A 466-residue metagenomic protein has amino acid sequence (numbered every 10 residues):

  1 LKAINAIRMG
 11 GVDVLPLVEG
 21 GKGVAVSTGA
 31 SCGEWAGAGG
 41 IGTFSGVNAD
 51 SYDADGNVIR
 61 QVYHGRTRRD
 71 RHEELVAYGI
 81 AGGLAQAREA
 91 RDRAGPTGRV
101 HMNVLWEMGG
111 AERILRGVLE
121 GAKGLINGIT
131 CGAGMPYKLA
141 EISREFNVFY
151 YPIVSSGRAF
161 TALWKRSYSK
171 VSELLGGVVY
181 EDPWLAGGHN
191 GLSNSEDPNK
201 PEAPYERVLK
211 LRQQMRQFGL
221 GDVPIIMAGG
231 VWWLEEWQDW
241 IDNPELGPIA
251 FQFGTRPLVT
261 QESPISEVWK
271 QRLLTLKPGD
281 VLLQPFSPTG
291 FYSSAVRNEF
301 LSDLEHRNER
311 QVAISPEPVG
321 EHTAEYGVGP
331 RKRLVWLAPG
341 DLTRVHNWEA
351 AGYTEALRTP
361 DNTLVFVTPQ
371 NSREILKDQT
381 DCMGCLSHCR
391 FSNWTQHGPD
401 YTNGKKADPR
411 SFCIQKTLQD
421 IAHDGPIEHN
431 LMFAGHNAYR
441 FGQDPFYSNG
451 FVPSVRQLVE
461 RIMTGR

Functional and structural regions predicted by a protein language model:
L1-L220, D400-K405, R410-R466: Active-site entrance/lid segments in N-terminal catalytic domains of soluble metabolic enzymes
V18, L185-P204, Q214-D222, L234-R466: Conserved active-site-proximal phosphate/metal-binding subdomains
S27-A30, W233-W237: Short glycine/serine/threonine-rich phosphate/pyrophosphate-binding segments that cradle anionic phosphate groups
I226-W233: A short glycine-centered flexible hinge/capping loop motif at secondary-structure junctions
